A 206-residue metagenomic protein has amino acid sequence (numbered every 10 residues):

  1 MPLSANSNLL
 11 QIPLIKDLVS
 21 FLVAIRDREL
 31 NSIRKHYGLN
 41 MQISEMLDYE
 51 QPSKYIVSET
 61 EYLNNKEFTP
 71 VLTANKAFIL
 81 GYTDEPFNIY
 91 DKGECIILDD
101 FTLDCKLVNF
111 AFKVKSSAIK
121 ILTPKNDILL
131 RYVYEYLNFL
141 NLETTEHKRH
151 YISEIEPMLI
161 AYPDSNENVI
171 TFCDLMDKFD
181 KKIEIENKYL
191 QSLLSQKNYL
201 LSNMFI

Functional and structural regions predicted by a protein language model:
M1-N31, K35, L159-L201: Amphipathic alpha-helical segments
K16-A77, I185-S195: Non-catalytic DNA-recognition/assembly elements of restriction-modification systems
Q42-P163: DNA target-recognition domains and sequence-specific DNA-contacting regions of bacterial/archaeal
N203-I206: Short hydrophobic/aromatic patches at helix-to-coil boundaries
